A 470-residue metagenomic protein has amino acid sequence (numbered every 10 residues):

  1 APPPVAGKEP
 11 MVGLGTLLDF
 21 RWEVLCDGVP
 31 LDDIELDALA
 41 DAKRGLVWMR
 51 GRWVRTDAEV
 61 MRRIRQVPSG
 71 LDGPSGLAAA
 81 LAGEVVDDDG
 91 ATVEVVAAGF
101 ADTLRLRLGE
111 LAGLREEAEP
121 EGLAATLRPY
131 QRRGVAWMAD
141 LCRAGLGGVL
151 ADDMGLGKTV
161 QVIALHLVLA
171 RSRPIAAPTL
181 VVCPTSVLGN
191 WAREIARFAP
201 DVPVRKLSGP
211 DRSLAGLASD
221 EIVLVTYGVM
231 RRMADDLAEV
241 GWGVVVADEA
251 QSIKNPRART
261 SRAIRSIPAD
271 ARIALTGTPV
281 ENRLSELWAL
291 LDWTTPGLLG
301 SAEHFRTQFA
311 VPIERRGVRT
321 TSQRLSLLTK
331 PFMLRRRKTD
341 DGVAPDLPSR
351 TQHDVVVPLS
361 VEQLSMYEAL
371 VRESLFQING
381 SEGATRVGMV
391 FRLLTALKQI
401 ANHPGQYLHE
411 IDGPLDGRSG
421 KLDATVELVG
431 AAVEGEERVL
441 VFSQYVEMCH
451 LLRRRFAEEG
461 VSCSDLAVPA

Functional and structural regions predicted by a protein language model:
P2-G148, V202, L217-I222, Y227-G228 (+2 more regions): Charged, low-complexity
G145-V149, D153-L156, Q161-A192, D270: Conserved SF1/SF2 helicase motif Ia
A177-P184, I195, V355, R438-Y445: Conserved RecA-like ASCE P-loop NTPase motor core of nucleic-acid helicases/translocases
S186-P210: Conserved helix-turn-beta segment of the N-terminal RecA-like "Helicase ATP-binding" lobe in SF1/SF2 helicases
L224-V225, V229, D235-E239, L298-Q406 (+1 more regions): Inter-lobe coupling linker of SF2 helicases/translocases
A238-L275: SF2 helicase catalytic motif II
E362-G380, G417-V441: Conserved interdomain hinge at the start of the Helicase C-terminal
S443-A467: Conserved helicase motor "Helicase C" RecA-like lobe of SF1/SF2 P-loop NTPases
